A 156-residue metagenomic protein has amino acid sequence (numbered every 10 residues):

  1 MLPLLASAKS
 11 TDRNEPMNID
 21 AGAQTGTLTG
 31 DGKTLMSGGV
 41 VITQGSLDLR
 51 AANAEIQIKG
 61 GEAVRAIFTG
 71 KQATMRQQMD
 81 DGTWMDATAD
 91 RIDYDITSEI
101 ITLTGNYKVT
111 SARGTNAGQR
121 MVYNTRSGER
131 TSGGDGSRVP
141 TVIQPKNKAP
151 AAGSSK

Functional and structural regions predicted by a protein language model:
M1-K156: Mature-chain termini and adjacent capping regions
